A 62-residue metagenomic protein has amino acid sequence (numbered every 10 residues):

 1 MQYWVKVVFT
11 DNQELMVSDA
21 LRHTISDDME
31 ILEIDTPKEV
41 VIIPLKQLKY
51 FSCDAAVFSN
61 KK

Functional and structural regions predicted by a protein language model:
M1-D28: N-terminal acidic leader/helix
Y3, E30, P37-E39: Residue-level marker for the onset of beta-strands and adjacent loop->beta junctions in well-ordered domains
T10-D11, D35-P37: Short strand-coil-strand connectors
L15, L21, L32, L45-L48: Generic detector of leucine side chains in alpha-helical contexts
H23-I34, Y50-V57: Short, surface-exposed linear segments at secondary-structure transitions and domain or protein termini
K38-K62: Short, mixed-charge low-complexity intrinsically disordered segments
